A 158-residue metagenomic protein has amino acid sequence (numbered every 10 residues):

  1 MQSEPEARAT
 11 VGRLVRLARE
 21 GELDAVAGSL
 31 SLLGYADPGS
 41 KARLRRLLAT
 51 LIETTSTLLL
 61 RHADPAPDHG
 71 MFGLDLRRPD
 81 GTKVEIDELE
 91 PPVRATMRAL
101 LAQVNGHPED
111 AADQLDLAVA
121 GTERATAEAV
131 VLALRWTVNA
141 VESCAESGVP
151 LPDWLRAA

Functional and structural regions predicted by a protein language model:
M1-A158: C-terminal-biased regions
